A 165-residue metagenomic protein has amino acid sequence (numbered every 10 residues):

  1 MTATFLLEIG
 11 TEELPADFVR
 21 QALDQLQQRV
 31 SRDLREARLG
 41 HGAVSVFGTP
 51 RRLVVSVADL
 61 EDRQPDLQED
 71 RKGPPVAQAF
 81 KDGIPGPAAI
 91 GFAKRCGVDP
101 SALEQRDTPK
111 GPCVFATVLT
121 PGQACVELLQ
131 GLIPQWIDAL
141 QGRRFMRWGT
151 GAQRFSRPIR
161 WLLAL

Functional and structural regions predicted by a protein language model:
M1-L165: Long, basic N-terminal domains or extensions that often function in RNA/ssDNA interaction or organelle/cellular
